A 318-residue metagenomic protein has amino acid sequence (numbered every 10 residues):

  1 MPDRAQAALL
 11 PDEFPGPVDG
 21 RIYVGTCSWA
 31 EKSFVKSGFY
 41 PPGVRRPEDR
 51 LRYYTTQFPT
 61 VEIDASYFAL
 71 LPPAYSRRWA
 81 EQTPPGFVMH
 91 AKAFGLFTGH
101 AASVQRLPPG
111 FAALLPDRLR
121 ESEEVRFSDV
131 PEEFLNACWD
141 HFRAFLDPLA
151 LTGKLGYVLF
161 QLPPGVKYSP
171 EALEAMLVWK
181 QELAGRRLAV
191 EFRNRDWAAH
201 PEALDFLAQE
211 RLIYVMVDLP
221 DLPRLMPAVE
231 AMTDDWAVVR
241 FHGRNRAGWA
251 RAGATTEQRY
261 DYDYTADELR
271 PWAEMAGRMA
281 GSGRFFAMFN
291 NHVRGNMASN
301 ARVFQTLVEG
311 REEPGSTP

Functional and structural regions predicted by a protein language model:
M1-P318: Residues lining hydrophobic/aromatic ligand-binding pockets adjacent to catalytic sites
